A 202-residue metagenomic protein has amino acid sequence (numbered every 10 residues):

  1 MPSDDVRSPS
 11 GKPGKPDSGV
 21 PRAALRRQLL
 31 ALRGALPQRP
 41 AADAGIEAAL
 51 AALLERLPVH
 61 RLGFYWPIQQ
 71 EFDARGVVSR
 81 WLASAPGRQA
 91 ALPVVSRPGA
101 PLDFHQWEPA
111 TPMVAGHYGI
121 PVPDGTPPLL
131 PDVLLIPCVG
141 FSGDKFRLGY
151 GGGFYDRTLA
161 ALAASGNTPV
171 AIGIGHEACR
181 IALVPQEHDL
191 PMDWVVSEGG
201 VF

Functional and structural regions predicted by a protein language model:
P2-L130: N-terminal active-site beta-alpha-beta segment that forms phosphate/nucleotide-binding and substrate-recognition loops
D4-P13, A100-F202: Conserved phosphate- and dinucleotide-binding cores of soluble alpha/beta proteins, encompassing both enzyme active
